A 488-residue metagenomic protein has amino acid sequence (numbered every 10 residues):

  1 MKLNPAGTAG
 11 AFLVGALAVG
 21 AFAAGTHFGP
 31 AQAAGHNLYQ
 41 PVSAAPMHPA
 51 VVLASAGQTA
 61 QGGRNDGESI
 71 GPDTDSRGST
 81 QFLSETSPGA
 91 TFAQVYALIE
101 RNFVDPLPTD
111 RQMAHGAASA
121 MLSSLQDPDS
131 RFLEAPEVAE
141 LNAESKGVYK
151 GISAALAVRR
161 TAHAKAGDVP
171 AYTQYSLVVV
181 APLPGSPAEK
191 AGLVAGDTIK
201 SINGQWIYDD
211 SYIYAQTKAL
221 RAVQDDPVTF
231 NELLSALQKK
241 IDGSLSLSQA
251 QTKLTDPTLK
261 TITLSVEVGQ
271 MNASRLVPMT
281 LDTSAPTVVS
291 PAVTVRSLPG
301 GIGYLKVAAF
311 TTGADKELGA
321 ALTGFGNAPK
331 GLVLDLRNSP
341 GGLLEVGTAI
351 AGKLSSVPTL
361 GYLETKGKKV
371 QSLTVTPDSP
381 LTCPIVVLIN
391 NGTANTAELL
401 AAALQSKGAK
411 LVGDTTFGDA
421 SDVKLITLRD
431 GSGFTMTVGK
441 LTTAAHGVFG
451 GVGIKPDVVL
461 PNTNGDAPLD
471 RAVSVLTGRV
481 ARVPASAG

Functional and structural regions predicted by a protein language model:
A9-G25: Hydrophobic membrane-insertion alpha-helices, especially the h-region of bacterial N-terminal signal peptides
F28-A56, A60-G63, G67-S69: Ser/Thr/Pro/Gly-rich low-complexity linker/stalk segments immediately outside membranes or between
A54, Q58, G62-T80, T91-F103 (+2 more regions): Acidic/histidine-rich, surface-exposed loop or edge segments in extracytoplasmic proteins
Q94-Y96, E100-Y172, P257-T263, E267-V295 (+1 more regions): Extended, small/polar residue-biased N-terminal targeting/export presequences and adjacent propeptide/linker tracts
Y96-D105, A117-S130, P184, T198-G204 (+6 more regions): Sec-exported extracytoplasmic/periplasmic mature domains
E100, A188-S244, L332-D335, L411-V412: Conserved PDZ fold ligand-binding element
V148-D209, T311-T312: PDZ/PDZ-like domain segments forming the peptide/carboxylate-binding groove, activating on the N-terminal beta-strands
V180-A181, E189, V194, I202-N203 (+2 more regions): Cleft-lining beta-strand/loop regions that shape enzyme active-site pockets
